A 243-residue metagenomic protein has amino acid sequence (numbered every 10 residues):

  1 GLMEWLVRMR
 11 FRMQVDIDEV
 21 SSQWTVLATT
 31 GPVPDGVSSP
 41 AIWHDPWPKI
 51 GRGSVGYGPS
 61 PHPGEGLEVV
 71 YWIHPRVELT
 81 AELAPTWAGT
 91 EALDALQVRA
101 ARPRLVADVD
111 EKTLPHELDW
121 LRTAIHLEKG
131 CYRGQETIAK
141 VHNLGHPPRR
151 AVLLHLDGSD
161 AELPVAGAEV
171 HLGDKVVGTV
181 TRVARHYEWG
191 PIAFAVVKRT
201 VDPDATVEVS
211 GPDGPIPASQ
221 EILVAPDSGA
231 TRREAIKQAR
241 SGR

Functional and structural regions predicted by a protein language model:
G1-P103: Acidic, low-complexity central loop/insert segments
T25-G31, Y132-Q135, G178-V180: Low-complexity, flexible helical/coil segments
W43-G51, T80, A101, V106 (+4 more regions): Glycine-centered loop/turn motifs
G56, G64, E128, Y132 (+2 more regions): Short glycine/serine/threonine-biased micro-segments
I73-H155: Anionic-ligand-binding alpha/beta catalytic cores of soluble enzymes and soluble regulatory domains that recognize
T113, L118-I125, Q135, A139-R243: Glycine-rich, small/acidic residue-mixed loop/short-helix segments
